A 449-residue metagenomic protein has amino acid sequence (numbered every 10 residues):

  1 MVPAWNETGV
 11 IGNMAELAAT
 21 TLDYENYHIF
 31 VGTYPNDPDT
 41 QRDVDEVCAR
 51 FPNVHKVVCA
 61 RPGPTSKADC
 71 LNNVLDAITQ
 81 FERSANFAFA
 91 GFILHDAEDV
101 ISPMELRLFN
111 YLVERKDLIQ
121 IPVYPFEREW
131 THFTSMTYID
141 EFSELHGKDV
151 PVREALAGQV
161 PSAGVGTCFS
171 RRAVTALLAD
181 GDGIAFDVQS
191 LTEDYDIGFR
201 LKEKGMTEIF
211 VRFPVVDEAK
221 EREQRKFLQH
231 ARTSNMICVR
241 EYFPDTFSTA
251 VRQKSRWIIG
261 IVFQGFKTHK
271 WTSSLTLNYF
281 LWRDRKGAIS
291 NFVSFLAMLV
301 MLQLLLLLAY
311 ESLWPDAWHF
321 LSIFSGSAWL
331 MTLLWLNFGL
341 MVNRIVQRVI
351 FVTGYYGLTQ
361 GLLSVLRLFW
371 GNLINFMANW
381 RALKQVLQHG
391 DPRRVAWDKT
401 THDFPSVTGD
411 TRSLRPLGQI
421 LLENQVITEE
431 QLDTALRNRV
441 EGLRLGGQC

Functional and structural regions predicted by a protein language model:
M1-N36, I93-L94, I374-K399, D403 (+3 more regions): Acidic, Ser/Thr-rich low-complexity segments on the non-lumenal side of membrane proteins
M1-R252: Internal catalytic domains of large membrane-associated glycosyltransferases
I93, V165, I259, D284-R285: Interfacial transmembrane-helix starts/ends
R252-S274: Short, charged cytosolic
T268-P416: Juxtamembrane C-terminal module of membrane proteins
V407-C449: Non-catalytic accessory regions
